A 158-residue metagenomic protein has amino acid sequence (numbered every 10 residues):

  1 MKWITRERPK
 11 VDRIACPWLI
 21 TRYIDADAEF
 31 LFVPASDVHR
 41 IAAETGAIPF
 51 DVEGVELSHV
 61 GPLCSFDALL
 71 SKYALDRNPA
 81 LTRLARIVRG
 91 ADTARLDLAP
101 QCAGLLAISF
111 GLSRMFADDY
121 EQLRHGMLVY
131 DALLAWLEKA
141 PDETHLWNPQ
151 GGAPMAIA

Functional and structural regions predicted by a protein language model:
W3-R6, R13-L81: Conserved, aromatic- and glycine-enriched, well-ordered alpha/beta core segments that occur as contiguous structural
T5-D12, L96, E121-Q122: Structural motif
L70-I157: A charged, amphipathic interaction segment
